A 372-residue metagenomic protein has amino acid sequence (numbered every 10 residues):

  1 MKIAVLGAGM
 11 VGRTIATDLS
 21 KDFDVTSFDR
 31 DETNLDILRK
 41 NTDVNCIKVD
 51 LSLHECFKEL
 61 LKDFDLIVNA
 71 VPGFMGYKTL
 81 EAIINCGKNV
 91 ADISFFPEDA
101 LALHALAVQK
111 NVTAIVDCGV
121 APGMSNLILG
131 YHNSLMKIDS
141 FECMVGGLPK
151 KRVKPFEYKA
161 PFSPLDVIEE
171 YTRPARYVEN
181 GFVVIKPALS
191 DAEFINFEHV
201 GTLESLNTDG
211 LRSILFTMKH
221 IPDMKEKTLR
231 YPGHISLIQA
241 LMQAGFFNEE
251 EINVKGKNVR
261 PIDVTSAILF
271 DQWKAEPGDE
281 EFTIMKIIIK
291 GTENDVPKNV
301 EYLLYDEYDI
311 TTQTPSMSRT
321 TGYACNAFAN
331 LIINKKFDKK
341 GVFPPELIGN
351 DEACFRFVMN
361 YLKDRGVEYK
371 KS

Functional and structural regions predicted by a protein language model:
I3-G7: Conserved N-terminal Rossmann-fold NAD(P)-binding element of oxidoreductases
G12-R13: N-terminal Rossmann-fold NAD(P) dinucleotide-binding loop
S27-R30: Conserved acidic E/D residue at the C-terminus of a beta-strand in Rossmann-like folds
E32-N34, P97: Helix N-cap at the beta1-alpha1 junction of Rossmann-like dinucleotide-binding domains, i.e., the first residues
L51-D63: Conserved Rossmann-fold cofactor-binding substructure of NAD(P)-dependent oxidoreductases
A82-A100: ADP-ribose/adenylate-binding Rossmann-like module
S94-A114: Rossmann-fold NAD(P)-binding glycine/threonine-rich loop
S134-S372: C-terminal catalytic/substrate-binding lobe primarily of soluble NAD(P)-dependent oxidoreductases
